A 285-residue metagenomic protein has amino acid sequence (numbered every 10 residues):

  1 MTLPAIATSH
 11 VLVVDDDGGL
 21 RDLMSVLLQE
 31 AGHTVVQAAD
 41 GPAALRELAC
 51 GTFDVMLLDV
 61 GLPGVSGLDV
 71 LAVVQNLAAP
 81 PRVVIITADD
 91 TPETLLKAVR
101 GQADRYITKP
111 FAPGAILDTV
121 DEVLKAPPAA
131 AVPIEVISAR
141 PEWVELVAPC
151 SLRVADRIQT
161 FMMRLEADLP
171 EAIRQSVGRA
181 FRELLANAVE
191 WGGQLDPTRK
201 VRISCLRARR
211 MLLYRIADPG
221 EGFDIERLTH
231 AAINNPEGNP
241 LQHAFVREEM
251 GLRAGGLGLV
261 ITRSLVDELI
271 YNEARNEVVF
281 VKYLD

Functional and structural regions predicted by a protein language model:
D15, D59, T87: Active-site residues of response regulator receiver
D17-V36: Two-component/phosphorelay signaling modules centered on CheY-like receiver
D40, S66-D69: Acidic catalytic/metal-coordinating carboxylates
R46, L68-P80: Short amphipathic alpha-helix used as the core "switch/output" element in two-component signaling
L68-D69, D90-R105: Alpha4 helix (beta4-alpha4-beta5 surface) of REC/receiver domains from two-component response regulators
E93, F111-V120: C-terminal output helix
L95, L117, E135-V144, V189-D285: Conserved beta-strand-loop-beta-strand hairpin that lines the nucleotide-binding pocket of ATP/GTP-utilizing enzymes
T160-A186, G251-R253: Conserved short strand/loop->alpha-helix "switch" segment adjacent to the catalytic nucleotide/phosphoryl-transfer site
